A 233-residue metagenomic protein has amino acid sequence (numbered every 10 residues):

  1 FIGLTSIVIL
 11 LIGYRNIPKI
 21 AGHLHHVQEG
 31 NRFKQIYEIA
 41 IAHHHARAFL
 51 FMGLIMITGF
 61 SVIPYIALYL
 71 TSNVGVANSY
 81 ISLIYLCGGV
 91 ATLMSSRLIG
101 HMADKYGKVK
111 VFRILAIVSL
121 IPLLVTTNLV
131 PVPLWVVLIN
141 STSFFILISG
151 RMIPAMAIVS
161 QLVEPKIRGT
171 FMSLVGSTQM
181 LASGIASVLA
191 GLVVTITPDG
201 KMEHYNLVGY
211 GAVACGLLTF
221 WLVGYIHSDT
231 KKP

Functional and structural regions predicted by a protein language model:
F1, L192-G216: A membrane-interface helix-boundary motif in multi-pass transporters
I2-H23, L222-I226: C-terminal membrane-cytosol helix-exit motif in multi-pass small-molecule transporters
I9-L11, V208-P233: Multi-pass alpha-helical transporter architecture, strongest for 12-TM Major Facilitator/SLC carriers used
N16-F51: Juxtamembrane intracellular "pre-TM" segments in multi-pass secondary transporters
H44-L86: Extracytoplasmic gate region of multi-pass secondary transporters
S95-G107, V194: Helix-to-loop junctions at the C-terminal end of transmembrane segments in multipass secondary transporters
V109-A155: C-terminal transmembrane helical hairpin of 12-TM major facilitator-type secondary transporters
P165-P198: A late C-terminal transmembrane helix in Major Facilitator Superfamily
